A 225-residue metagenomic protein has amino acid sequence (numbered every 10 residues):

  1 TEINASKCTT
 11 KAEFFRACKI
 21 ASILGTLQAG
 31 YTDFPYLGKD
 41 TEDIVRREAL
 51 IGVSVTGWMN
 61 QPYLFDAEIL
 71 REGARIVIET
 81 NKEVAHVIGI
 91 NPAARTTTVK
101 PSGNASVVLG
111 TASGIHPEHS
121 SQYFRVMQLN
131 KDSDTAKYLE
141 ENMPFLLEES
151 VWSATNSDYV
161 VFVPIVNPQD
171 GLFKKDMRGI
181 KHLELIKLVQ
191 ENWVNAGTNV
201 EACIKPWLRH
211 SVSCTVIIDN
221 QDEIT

Functional and structural regions predicted by a protein language model:
T1-L37, R47, P101, G110-T225: Catalytic alpha/beta core of large soluble enzyme barrels
A5-T9, V53, F65: Short coil/turn linker and secondary-structure boundary residues
A17-I20, L50-G57, I69, G73-V84 (+4 more regions): General structural feature for long, well-ordered alpha-helical segments within catalytic domains of soluble enzymes
A29-E42, V55-P101: Internal maturation/activation junctions in enzymes
E42-V45, A49: Short, solvent-exposed segments of well-ordered alpha helices
